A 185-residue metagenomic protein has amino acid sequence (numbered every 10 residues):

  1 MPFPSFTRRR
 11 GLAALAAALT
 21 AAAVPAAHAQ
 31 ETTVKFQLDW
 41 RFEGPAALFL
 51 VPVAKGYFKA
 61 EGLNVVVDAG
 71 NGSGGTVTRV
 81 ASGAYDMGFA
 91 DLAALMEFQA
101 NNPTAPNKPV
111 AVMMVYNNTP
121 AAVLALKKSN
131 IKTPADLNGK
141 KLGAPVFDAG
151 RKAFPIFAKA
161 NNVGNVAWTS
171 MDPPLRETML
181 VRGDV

Functional and structural regions predicted by a protein language model:
M1-A17, A22: Twin-arginine (Tat) signal peptide motif
V24-A29: Sec/Tat signal peptide C-region and signal peptidase I cleavage site
Q30-D172, R176-M179: Short, glycine-/small- and polar/acidic-enriched structural segments that line small-molecule recognition paths
L180-V185: Short, intrinsically disordered, charge-balanced linker/junction segments flanking boundaries in proteins
